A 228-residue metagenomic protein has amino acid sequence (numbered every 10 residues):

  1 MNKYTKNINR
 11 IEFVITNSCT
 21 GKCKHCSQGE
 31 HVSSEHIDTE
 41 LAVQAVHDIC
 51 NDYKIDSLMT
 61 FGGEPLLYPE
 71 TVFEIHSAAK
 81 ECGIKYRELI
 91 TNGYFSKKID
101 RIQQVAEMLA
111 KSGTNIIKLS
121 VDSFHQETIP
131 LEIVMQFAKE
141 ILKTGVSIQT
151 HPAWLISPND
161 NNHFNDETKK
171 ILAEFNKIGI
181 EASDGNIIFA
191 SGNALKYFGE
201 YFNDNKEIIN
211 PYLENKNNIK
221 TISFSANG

Functional and structural regions predicted by a protein language model:
N2-T39, Y53: Canonical Radical SAM [4Fe-4S] cluster-binding loop centered on the CxxxCxxC motif and its immediate flanking residues
K6-N7, C19, K54, G83 (+2 more regions): Residue-level preference for short coil/turn positions at secondary-structure junctions
F13, S57, K85, N218-K220: A generic hydrophobic-helix recognition signal that picks specific residues within alpha-helical hydrophobic
V14, S120, S223: Conserved beta-strand segments that form the floor/walls of ligand-binding pockets within enzyme and binding domains
H36-T60, Y68-L172: Radical SAM/AdoMet-radical enzyme domain recognition
E64: Substrate/cofactor-recognition hotspot
K170-I180: Low-complexity, serine/threonine/proline-enriched polar segments
S183-G228: Accessory C-terminal segments flanking Radical SAM cores
